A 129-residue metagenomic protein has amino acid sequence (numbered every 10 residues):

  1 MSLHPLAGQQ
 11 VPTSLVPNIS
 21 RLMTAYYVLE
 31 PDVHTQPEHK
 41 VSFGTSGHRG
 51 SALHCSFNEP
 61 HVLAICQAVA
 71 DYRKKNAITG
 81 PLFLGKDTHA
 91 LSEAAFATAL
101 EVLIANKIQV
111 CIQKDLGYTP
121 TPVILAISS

Functional and structural regions predicted by a protein language model:
S2-E101: An N-terminal, well-structured beta->alpha segment
D87, D115-G117: Short, ordered loop/turn segments at secondary-structure junctions
V102-K114: A glycine-rich helix N-cap at a beta->alpha junction
G117-S129: Conserved phosphate-binding catalytic cores of ATP/NTP-utilizing and phosphoryl-transfer enzymes
